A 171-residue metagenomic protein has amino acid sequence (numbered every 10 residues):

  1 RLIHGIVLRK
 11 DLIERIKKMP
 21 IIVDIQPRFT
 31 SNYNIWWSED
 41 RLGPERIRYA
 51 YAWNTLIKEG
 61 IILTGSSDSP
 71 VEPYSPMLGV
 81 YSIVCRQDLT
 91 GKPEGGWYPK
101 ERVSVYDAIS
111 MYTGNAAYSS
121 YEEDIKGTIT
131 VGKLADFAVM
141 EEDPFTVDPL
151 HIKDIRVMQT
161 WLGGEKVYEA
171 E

Functional and structural regions predicted by a protein language model:
G5, K10-E14, K18-T146, L150 (+1 more regions): His/Asp/Glu-enriched, well-ordered alpha-helical/loop segment that forms or immediately abuts the divalent-metal
